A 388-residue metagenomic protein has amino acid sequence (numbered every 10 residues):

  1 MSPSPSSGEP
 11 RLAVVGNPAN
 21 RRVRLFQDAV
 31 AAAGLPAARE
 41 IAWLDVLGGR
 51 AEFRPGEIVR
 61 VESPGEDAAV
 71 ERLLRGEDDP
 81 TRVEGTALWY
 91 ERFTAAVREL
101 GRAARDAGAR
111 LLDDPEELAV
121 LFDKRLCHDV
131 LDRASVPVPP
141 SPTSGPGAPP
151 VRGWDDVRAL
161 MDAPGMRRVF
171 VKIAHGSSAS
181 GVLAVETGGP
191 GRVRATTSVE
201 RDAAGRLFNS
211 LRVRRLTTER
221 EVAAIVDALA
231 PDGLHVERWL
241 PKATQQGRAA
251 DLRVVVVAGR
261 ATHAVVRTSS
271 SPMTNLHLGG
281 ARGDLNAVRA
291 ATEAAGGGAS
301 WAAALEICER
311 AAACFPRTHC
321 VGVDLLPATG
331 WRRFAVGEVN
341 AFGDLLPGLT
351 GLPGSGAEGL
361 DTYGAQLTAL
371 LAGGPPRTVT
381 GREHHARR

Functional and structural regions predicted by a protein language model:
P5-R11: A short, charged/proline- and glycine-enriched loop that marks the coil->beta-strand transition at the N-terminal
L12, I58, L183-A184, R253-V256 (+1 more regions): A short beta-strand motif that forms the metal-chelation/ATP-contact edge of phosphoryl-transfer active sites
N17-A29, A33-A159: Conserved N-proximal alpha/beta basic substrate-recognition cap immediately N-terminal to, or forming the N-lobe
A19-N20, H175-S178, P241-K242, A261 (+2 more regions): Short, solvent-exposed loop/turn segments at secondary-structure junctions
G76-A87, R194-F208, L278-R289: A solvent-exposed, charged loop/short amphipathic helix patch at secondary-structure junctions
A103-G233: Active-site nucleotide/adenylate-binding loops and adjacent lid/helix of ATP-dependent enzymes
L216-T268, P272-W331: A long amphipathic alpha-helix within ATP-dependent nucleotide-binding catalytic cores
G280-C320, P327-R388: C-terminal active-site "lid" helix and adjoining low-complexity regulatory extension at the edge of ATP-using catalytic
